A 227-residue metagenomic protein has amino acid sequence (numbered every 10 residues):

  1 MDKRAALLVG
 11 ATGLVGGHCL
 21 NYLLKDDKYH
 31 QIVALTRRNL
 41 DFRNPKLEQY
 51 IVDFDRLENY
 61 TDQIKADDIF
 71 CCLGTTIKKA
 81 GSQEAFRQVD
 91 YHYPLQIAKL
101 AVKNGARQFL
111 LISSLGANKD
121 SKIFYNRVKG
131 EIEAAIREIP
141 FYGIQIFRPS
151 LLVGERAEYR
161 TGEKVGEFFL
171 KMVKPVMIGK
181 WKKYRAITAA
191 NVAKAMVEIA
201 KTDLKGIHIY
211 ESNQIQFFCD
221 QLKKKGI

Functional and structural regions predicted by a protein language model:
R4-D26: N-terminal Rossmann NAD(P)H-binding glycine-rich loop of SDR-like oxidoreductase domains
A6, L47-Q96, L100-K103: NAD(P)H-binding glycine-rich loop region in Rossmannoid oxidoreductase-like domains and their noncatalytic homologs
V9, Q83, Q88-E133, E138 (+1 more regions): Conserved Rossmann-fold NAD(P)-dependent oxidoreductase catalytic core, especially the SDR/UDP-sugar
A34-D41: Short, polar loop motifs at secondary-structure junctions
L73, L110-S113, S150: Active-site beta-alpha turn of Rossmann-fold NAD(P)-dependent dehydrogenases/reductases
K119-L222: Oxidoreductase cofactor-interface core, primarily capturing Rossmann-like NAD(P)-dependent enzymes
